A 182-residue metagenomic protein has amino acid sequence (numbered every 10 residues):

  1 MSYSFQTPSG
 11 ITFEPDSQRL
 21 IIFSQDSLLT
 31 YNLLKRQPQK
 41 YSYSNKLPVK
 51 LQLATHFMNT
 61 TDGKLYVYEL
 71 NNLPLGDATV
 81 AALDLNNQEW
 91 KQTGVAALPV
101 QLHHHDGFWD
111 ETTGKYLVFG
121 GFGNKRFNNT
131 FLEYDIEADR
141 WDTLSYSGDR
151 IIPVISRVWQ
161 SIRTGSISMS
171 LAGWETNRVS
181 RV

Functional and structural regions predicted by a protein language model:
M1-T7, R36, K40-Y43: A short helix->beta-strand "capping" segment at the edge of beta-propeller domains
Y3-F23, L28, P48-Y68, V80 (+4 more regions): Conserved short beta-strand element of beta-propeller blades
Q25, L33-K35, L83-N87, E111 (+1 more regions): Inter-blade boundary loops/turns of WD-repeat beta-propellers
Q39-N45, K91-A97, D142-G148: Beta-propeller fold detector
A78-Q88, N128-R140, R181-V182: Beta-propeller blade signature
I167-V182: Membrane-proximal low-complexity regions enriched in glycine and acidic/polar residues
